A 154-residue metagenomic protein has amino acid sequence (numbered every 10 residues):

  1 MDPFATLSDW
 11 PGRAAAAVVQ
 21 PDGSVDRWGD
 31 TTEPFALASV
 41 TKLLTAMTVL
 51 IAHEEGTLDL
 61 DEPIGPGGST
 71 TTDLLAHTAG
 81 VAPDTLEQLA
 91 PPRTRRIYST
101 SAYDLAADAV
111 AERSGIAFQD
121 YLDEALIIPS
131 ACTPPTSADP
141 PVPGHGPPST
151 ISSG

Functional and structural regions predicted by a protein language model:
M1-L37, T48, T72, A76: A short, well-structured edge-of-sheet supersecondary motif
F4-D9, D108, E112, A125-I128: Amphipathic alpha-helical regulatory segments at dimerization interfaces that relay allosteric signals between sensory
G29-T32, L89-P92, Y103-L105, P140-P141: Flexible glycine/proline-enriched surface loops and loop-helix/loop-strand junctions
L37-V40, L44, A52-Q88, E112-P147 (+1 more regions): Active-site helix/loop module of the DD-peptidase/beta-lactamase fold, centered on the serine-lysine SxxK catalytic
S39-V40, I97-S101: Catalytic nucleophile serine of serine hydrolases, specifically the conserved "nucleophile elbow" pentapeptide
L44-A46, S101-D108, T150-G154: Well-ordered alpha-helical segments within folded domains of soluble proteins
R95-Y98, G144: Secondary-structure capping and boundary motifs in well-ordered enzyme cores
